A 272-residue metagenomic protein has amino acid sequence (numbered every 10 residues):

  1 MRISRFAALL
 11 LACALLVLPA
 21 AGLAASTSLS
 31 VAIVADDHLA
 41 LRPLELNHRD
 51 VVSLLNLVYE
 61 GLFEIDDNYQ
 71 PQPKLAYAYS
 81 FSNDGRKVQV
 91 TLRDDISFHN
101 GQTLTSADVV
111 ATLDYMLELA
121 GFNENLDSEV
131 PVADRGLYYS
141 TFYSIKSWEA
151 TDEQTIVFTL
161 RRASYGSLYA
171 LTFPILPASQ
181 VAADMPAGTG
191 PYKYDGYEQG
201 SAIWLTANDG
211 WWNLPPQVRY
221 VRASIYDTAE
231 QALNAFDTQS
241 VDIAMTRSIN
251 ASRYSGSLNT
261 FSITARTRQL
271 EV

Functional and structural regions predicted by a protein language model:
T27-A35, K87-V90, V109-T112, I156-F158 (+3 more regions): Short, well-ordered beta-strand elements
A32-N83, D114, A187: N-terminal lobe/hinge region of extracytoplasmic solute-binding protein
Y77-N125: Aromatic- and charge-enriched surface segment that lines or borders ligand/interaction sites
S80, T91, L126-S179: Surface-exposed binding/hinge segments that line and control ligand-binding clefts or catalytic entry sites
R93, T206-D209, S262-V272: A bilobed periplasmic-binding-protein/Venus flytrap-type ligand-binding module shared by bacterial periplasmic
T159-Y220, T228-Q231: Gly/Pro-rich hinge or "lid" segments in bacterial periplasmic/extracellular proteins
D209-Y254: Ligand-site clamp/hinge motif
S252-R266: Ligand-binding "clamshell"
